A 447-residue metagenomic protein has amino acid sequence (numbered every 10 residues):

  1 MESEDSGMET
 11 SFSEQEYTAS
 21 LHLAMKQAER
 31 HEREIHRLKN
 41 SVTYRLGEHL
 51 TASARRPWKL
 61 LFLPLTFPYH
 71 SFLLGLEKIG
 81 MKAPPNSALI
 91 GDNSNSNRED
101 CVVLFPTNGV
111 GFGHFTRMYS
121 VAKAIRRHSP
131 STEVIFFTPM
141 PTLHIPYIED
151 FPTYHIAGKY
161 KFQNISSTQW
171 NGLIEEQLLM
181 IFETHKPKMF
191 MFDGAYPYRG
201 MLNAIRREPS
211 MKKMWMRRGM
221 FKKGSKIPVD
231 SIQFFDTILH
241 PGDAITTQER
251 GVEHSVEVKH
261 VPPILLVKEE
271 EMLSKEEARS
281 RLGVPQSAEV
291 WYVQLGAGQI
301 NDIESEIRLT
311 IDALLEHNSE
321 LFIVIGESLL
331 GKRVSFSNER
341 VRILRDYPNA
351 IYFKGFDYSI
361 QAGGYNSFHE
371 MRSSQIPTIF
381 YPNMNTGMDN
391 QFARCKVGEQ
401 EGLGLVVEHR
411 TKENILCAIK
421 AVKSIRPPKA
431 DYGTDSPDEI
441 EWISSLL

Functional and structural regions predicted by a protein language model:
M1-N86: Boundary detector for helix-to-coil junctions that initiate low-complexity/charged tails
Y69, L73, E77-L89, R217-G219 (+2 more regions): A nucleotide-sugar donor-handling region in carbohydrate enzymes
S96-P106, A124, H128-Q177: Conserved nucleotide-sugar phosphate-binding/catalytic loop shared by glycosyltransferases and other
P106-Y119, I300-D302: A short, glycine/small-residue-rich beta-strand->loop->alpha-helix junction that serves as a flexible
L178-P197: Short N-terminal targeting/anchoring amphipathic segment
K275-Y358: Donor-nucleotide binding loops and adjacent catalytic segments primarily of GT-B fold Leloir glycosyltransferases
D346-F392: A donor-sugar binding/catalytic signature common to diverse glycosyltransferases and related nucleotide-sugar
A418-S424, Y432-L447: C-terminal alpha-helical cap of glycosyltransferases
